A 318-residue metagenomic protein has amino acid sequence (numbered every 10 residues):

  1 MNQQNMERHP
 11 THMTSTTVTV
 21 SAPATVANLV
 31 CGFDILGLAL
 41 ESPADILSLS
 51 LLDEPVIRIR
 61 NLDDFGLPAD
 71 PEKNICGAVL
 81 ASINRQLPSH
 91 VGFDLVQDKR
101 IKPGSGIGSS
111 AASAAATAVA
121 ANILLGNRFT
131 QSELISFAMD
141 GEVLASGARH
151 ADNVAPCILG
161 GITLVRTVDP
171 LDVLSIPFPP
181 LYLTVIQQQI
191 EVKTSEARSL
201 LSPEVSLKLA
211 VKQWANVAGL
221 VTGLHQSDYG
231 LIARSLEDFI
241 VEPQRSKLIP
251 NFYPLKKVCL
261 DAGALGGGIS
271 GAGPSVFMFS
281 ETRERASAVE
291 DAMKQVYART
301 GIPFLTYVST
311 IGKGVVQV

Functional and structural regions predicted by a protein language model:
N2-S105, I123, N127-F129, G160 (+2 more regions): ATP-binding N-lobe of GHMP and related small-molecule kinases
A24, S42, D53, Q187-V192 (+3 more regions): Glycine-rich beta-alpha junction loops
S50, P156-V168, M278-E281, V318: Short beta-strand-to-turn element immediately C-terminal to the catalytic PLP-Schiff-base lysine in fold type I
V56-R58, T194, E284-E290: Short, conserved charged micro-motifs
H90-P170: Gly/Ser-rich oxyanion-binding loop with an adjacent helix/lid that shapes the negatively charged ligand pocket
P180-K257, D261-A262: Acyltransferase
L224-V318: Glycine-rich, charge-dense phosphate/pyrophosphate-binding loop(s) and the adjacent flexible "lid"/catalytic subdomain
